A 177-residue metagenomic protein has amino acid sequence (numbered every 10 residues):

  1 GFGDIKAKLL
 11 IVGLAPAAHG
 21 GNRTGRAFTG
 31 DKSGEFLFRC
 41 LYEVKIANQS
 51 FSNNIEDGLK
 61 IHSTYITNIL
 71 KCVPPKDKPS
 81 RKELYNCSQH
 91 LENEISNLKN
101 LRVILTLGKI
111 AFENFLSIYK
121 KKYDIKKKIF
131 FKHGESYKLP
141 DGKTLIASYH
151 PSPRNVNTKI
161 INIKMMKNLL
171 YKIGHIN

Functional and structural regions predicted by a protein language model:
G1-F131, E135, L139-N177: A polyanion-binding, active-site-adjacent surface
